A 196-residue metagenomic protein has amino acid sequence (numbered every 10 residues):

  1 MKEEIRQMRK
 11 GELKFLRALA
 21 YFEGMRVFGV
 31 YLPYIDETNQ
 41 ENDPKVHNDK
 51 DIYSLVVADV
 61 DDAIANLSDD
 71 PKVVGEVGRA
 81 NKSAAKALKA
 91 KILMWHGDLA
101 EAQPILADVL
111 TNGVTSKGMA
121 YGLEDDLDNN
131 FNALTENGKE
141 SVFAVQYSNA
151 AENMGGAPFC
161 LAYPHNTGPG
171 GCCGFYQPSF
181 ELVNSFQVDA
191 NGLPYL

Functional and structural regions predicted by a protein language model:
M1-A80, H96-E101: Aromatic-anchored glycine-rich loop motif in surface-exposed flexible loops
K14, K86-L93, I105: TPR/Sel1-like alpha-solenoid repeat signature
A20, I92, V145-Y147: Hydrophobic side chains in beta-strands
G29, A80, A87, E136-E140: Short, solvent-exposed loop/turn segments at the edges of secondary structure
A63, I92, S116: Short alpha-helical functional segments enriched in proximate histidine and acidic residues
P104-V114: TPR/TPR-like (Sel1-like) alpha-helical repeat modules
T115-L196: Elongated scaffold/linker segments in the mid-to-C-terminal portions of large proteins
